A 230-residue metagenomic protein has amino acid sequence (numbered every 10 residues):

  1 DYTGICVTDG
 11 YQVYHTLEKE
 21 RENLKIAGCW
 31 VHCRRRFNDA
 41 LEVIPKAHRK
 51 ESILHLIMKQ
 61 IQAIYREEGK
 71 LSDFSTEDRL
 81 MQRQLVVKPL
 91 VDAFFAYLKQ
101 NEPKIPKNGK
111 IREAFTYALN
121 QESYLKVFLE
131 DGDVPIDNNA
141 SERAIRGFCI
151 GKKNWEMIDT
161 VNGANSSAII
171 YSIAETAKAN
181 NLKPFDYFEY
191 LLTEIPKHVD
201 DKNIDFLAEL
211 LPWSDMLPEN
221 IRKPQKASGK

Functional and structural regions predicted by a protein language model:
D1-K230: Catalytic center-proximal scaffold of phosphoryl-transfer enzymes
